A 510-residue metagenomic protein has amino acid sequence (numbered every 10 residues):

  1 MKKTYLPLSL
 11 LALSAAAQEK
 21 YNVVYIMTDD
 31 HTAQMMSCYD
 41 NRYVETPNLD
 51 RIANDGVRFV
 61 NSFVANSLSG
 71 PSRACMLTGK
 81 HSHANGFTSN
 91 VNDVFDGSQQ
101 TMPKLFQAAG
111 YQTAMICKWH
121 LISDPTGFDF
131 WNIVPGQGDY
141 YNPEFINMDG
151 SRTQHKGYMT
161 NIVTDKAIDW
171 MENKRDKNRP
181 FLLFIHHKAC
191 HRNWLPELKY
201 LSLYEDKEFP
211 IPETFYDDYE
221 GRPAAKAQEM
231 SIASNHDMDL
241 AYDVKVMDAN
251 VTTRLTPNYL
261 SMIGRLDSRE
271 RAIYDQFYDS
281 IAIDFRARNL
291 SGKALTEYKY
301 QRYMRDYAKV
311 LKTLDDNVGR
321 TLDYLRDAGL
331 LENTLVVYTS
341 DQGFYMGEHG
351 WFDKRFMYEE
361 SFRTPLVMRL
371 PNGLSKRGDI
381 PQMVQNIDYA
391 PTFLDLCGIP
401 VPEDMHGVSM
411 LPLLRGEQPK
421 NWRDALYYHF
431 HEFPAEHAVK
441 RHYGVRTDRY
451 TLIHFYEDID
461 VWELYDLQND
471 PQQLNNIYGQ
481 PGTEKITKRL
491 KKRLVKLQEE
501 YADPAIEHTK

Functional and structural regions predicted by a protein language model:
M1-Y21: Bacterial Sec-dependent N-terminal signal peptides
A15-Y456, D460-W462, P471-E499, D503-K510: Formylglycine-dependent sulfatase
Q468: Residues forming the ATP-binding cleft of Hanks-type serine/threonine protein kinase domains
